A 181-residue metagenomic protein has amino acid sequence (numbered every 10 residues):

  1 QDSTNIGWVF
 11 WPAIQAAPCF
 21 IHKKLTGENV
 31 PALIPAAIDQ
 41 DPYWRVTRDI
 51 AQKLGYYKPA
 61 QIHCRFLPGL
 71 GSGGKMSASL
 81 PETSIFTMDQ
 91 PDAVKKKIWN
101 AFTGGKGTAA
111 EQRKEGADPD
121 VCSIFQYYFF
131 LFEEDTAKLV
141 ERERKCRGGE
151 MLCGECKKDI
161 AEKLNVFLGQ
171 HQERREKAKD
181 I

Functional and structural regions predicted by a protein language model:
Q1-C64: Divalent-metal (Mg2+/Mn2+/Ca2+)-assisted nucleotide/phosphate chemistry catalytic cores
I38-I181: Conserved nucleotide- and phosphate/pyrophosphate-binding catalytic cores in adenylate/nucleotidyl-handling enzymes
